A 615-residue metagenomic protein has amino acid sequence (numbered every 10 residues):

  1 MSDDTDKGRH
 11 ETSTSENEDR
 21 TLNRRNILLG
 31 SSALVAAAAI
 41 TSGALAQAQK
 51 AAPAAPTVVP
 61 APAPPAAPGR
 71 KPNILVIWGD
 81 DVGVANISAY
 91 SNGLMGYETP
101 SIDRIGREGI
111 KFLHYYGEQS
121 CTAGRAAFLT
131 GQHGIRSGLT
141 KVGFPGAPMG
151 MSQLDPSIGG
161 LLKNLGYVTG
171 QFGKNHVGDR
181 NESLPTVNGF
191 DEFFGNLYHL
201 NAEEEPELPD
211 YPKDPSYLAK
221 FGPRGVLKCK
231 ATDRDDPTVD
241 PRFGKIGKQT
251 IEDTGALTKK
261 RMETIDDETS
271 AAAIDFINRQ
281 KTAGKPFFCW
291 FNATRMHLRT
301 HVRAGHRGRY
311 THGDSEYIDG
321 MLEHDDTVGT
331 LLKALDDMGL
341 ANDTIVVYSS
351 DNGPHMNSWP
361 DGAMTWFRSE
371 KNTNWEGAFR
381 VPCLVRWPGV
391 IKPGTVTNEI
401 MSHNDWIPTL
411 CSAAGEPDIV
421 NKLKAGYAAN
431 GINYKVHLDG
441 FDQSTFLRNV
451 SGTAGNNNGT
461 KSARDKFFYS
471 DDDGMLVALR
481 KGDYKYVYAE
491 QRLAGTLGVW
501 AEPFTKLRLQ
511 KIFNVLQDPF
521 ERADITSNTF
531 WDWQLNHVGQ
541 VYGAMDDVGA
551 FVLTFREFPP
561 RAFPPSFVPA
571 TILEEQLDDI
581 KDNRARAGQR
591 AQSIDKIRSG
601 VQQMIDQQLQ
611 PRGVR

Functional and structural regions predicted by a protein language model:
S2, R9-H10, E16-I40, A44-T505 (+3 more regions): Formylglycine-dependent sulfatase
